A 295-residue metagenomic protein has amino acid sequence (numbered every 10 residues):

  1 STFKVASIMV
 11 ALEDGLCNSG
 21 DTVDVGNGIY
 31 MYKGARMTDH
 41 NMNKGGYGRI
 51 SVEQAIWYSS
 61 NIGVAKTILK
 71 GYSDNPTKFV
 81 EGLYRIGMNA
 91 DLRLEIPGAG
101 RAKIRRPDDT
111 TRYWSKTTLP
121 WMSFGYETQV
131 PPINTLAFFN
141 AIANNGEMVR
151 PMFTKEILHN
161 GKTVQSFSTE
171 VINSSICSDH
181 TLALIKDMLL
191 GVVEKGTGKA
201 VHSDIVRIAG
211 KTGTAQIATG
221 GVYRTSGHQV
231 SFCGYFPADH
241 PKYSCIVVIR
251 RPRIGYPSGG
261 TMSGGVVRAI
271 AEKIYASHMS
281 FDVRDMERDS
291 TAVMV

Functional and structural regions predicted by a protein language model:
A6-I249, G259: Beta-lactam-recognizing serine transpeptidase/beta-lactamase-like catalytic domain environment
T163-Q165, T169-V171, G264-V295: Short, gly/Ser/Thr-rich active-site loops of penicillin-recognizing serine hydrolases
R251-R253, V266: C-terminal soluble interaction/assembly domains
R253-G255, A276: Short beta-strands and strand-coil junctions in structured, solvent-facing domains, enriched
